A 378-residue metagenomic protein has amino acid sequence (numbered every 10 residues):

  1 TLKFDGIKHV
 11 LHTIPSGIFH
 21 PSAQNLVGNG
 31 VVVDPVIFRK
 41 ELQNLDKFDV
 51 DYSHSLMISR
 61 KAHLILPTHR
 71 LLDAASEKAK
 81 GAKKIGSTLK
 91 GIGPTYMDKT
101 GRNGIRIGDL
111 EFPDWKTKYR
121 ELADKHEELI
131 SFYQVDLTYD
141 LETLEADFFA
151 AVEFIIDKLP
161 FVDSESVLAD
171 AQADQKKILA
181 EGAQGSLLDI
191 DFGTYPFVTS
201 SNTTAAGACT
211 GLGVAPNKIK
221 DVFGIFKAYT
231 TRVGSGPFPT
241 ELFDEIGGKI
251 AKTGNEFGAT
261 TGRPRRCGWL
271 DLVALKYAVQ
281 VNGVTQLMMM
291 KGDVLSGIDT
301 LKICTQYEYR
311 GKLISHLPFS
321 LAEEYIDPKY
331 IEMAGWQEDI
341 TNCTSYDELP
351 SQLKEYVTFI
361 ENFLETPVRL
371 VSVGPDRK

Functional and structural regions predicted by a protein language model:
T1-K378: Non-transmembrane, aqueous-exposed alpha-helical and coiled segments at domain scale
